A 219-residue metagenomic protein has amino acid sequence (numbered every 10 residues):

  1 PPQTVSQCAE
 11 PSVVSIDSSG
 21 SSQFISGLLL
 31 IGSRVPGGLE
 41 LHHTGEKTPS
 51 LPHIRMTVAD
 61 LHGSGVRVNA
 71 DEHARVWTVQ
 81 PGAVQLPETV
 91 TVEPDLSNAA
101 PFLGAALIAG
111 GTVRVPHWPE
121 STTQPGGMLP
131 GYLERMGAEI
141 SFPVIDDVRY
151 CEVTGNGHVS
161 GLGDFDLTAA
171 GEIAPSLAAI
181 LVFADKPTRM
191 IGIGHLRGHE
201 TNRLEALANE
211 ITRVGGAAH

Functional and structural regions predicted by a protein language model:
P1-H219: Short, structured segments at the rim of ligand-binding sites
